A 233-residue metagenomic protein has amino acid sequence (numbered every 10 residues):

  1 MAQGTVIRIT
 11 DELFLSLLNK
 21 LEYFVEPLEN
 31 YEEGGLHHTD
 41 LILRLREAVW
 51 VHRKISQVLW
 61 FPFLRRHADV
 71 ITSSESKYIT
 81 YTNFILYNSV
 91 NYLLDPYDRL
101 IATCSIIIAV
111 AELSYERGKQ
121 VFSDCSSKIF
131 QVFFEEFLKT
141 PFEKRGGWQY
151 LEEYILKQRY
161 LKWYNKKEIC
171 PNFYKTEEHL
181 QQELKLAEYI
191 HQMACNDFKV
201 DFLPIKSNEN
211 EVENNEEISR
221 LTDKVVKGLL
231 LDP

Functional and structural regions predicted by a protein language model:
M1-T82, E136-P233: Terminal intrinsically disordered, low-complexity, charge-rich regions
F61-W148: Core of folded catalytic or high-affinity ligand/protein-binding domains in predominantly eukaryotic proteins
